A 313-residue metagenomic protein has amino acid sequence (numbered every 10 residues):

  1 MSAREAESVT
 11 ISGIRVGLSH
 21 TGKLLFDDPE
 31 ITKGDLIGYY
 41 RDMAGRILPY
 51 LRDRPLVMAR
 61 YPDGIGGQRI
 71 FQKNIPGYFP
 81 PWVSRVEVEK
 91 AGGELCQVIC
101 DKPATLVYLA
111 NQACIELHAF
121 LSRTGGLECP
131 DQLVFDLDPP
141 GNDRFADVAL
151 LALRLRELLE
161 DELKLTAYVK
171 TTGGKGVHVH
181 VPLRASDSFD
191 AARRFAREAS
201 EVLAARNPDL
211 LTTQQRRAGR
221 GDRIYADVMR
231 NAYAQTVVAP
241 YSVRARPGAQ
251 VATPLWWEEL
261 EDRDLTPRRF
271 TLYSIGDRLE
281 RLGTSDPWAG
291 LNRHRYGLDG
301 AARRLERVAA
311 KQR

Functional and structural regions predicted by a protein language model:
M1-K33, I37, L48, R52 (+4 more regions): C-terminal accessory nucleic-acid interaction domains of nucleic acid-metabolism proteins
D53-V86: Polyanion/phosphate-binding surface patch
V57-G66, T172-V177, Q214-M229: A glycine-rich phosphate-binding loop feature that marks nucleotide/adenosyl-phosphate handling sites
F71, Y78-L106: Class II aminoacyl-tRNA synthetase-like tRNA-binding/catalytic domains
V98-G173, L183-A191, R313: Signature for HUH/AEP ssDNA processing cores
H180: Thiolate-centered catalytic microenvironments shared by cysteine-dependent enzyme domains
